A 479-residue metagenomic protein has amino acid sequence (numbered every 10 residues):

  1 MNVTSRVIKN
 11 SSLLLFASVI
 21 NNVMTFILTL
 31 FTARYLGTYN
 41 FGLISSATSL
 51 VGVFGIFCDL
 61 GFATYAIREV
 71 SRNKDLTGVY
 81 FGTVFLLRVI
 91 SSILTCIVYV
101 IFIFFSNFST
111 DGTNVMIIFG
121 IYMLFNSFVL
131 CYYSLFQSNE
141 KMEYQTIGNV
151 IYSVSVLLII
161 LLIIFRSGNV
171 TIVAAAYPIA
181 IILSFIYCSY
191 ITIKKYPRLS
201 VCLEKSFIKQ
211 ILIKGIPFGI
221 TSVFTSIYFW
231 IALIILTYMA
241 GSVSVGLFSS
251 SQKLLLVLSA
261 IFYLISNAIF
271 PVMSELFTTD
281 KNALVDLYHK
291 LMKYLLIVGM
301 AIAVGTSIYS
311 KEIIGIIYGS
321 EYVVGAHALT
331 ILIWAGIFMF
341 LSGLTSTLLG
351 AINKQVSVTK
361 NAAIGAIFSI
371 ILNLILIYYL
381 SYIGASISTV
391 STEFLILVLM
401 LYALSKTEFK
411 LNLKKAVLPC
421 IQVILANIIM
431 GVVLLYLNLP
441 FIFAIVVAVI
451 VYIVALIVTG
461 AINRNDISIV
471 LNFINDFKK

Functional and structural regions predicted by a protein language model:
M1-V3, V7, E143, V170-A174 (+5 more regions): Interhelical loop/hinge segments that connect adjacent transmembrane helices in multipass membrane
V3-A63, C96, V100, Y122 (+5 more regions): Signature of the first transmembrane helix
K9-N21, A47, D59-I103, N114-V115 (+2 more regions): Membrane-water interface segments that mark the loop-to-transmembrane alpha-helix transition
N10-T25, Y152, A176-S184, C188 (+5 more regions): Transmembrane helical elements of multi-pass membrane transporters/channels
V53, V89, I93, I97 (+7 more regions): Alpha-helical transmembrane segments of multi-pass membrane proteins
V70-F85, L247-A363: Specific pore-lining/lateral-gate transmembrane helices of multi-pass inner-membrane transport and insertion machines
I117, I147-K194, A363-F368, Y382-L404 (+3 more regions): Hydrophobic alpha-helical transmembrane segments
C420, V432-K479: Membrane-proximal transmembrane or re-entrant/amphipathic helices at the cytosolic face
